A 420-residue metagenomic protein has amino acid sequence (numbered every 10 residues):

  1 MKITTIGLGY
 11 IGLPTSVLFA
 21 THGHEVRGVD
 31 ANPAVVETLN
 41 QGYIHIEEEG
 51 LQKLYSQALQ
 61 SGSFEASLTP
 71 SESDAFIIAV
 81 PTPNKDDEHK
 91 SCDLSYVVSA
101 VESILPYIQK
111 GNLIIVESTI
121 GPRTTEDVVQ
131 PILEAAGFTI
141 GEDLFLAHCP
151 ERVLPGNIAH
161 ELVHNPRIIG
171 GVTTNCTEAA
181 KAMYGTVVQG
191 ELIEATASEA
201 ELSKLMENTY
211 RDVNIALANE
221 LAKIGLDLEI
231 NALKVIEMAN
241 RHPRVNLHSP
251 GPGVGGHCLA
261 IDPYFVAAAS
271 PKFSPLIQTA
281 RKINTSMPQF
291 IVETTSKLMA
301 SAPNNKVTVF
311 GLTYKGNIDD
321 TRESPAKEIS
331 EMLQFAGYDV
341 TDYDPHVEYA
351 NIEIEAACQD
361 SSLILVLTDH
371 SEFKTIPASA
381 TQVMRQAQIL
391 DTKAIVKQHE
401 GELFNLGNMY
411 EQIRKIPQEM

Functional and structural regions predicted by a protein language model:
M1-M420: Structural/interface elements that position substrates and couple domains in central-metabolism enzymes
